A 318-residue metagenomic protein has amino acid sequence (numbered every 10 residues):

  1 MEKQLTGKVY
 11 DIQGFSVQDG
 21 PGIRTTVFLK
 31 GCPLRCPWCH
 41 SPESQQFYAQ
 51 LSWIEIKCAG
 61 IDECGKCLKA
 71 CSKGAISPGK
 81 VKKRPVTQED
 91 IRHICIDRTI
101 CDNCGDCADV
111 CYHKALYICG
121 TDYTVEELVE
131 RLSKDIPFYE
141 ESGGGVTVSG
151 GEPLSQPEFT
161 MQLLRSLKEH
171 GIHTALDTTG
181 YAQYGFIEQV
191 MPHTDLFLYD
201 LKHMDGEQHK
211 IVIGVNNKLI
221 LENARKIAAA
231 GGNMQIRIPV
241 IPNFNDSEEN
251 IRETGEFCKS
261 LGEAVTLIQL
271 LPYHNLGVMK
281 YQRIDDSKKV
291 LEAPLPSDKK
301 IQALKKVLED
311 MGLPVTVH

Functional and structural regions predicted by a protein language model:
M1-K57, I61-G65, K73-K82, C107: Flexible, acidic/Gly-rich N-terminal and inter-domain linker regions that tether and position cofactor-handling modules
M1-P21, A228, V240-H318: Auxiliary Fe-S-binding modules of radical SAM enzymes
Q46-H193: Conserved Radical SAM active-site core
W53-E55, K210-N216, D285-A293: Short glycine-enriched, charge-decorated loop/helix-capping segments at active-site entrances that position
G60, I100, Q156, N216 (+2 more regions): Charged, low-complexity surface patches
G79, C119, A175, Q235 (+2 more regions): A local structural micro-motif
Y117-G120, E152, V212, N243 (+1 more regions): Pocket-edge positions in alpha/beta enzyme catalytic cores
E126-R283: Conserved AdoMet/S-adenosylmethionine-binding subsite of the radical SAM
